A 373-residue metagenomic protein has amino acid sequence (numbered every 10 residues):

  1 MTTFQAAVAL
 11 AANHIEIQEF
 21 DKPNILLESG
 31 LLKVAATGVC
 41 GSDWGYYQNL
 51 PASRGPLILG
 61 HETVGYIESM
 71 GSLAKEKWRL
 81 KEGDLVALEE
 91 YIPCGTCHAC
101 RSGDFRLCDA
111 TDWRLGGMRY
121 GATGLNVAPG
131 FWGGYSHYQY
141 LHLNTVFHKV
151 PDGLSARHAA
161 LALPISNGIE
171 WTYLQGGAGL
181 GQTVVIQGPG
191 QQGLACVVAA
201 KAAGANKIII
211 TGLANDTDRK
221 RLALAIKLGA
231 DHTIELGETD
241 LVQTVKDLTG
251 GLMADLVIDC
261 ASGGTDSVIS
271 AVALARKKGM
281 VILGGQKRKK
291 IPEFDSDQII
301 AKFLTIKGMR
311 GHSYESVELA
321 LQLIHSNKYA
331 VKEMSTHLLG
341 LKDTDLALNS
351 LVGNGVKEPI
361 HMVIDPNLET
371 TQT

Functional and structural regions predicted by a protein language model:
T2-A6, A195, T239-D240, D247 (+6 more regions): C-terminal hydrophobic helical "lid"/dimerization subdomain of Rossmann-like NAD(P)H-dependent oxidoreductases
L10, D21-K22, R54-G60, N126-W132 (+1 more regions): Short Gly/Pro-enriched turn/cap motifs at secondary-structure boundaries
P23-T37, L50-R101, F105-R106, T145 (+1 more regions): Glycine-rich beta-strand-centered segment in the early N-terminal region that forms part of a ligand/cofactor-binding
S42-Y46: Cytochrome P450 core scaffold surrounding the K-helix E-X-X-R motif and the conserved "meander" helix-loop region
T96-Q187: NAD(P)H dinucleotide-binding glycine-rich loop of Rossmann-like/cofactor-binding domains, especially the beta1-alpha1
V146, P151-E238, Q243: Mid-domain Rossmann-like dinucleotide-binding core that forms the NAD(H)/NADP(H) cofactor-binding site
Q175-L180, I209, R219, A223-T305 (+2 more regions): Glycine-rich cofactor phosphate-binding loops and adjacent beta1-alpha1 units of small-molecule cofactor enzyme domains
L213-N215, K287, H312: Residues in the short beta-alpha loop(s) of Rossmann-like NAD(P)-binding domains
